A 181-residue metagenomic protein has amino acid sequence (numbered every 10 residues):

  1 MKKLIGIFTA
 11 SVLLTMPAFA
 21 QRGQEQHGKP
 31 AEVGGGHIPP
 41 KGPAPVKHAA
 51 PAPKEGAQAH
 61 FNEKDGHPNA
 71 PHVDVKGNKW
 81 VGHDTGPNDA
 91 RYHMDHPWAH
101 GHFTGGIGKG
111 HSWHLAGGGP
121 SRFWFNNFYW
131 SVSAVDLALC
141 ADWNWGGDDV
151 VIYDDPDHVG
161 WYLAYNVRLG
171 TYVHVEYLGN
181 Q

Functional and structural regions predicted by a protein language model:
M1-Y92: Extracytoplasmic low-complexity, disordered linker/stalk tracts in cell-surface/secreted proteins
F61-Q181: Low-complexity segments
